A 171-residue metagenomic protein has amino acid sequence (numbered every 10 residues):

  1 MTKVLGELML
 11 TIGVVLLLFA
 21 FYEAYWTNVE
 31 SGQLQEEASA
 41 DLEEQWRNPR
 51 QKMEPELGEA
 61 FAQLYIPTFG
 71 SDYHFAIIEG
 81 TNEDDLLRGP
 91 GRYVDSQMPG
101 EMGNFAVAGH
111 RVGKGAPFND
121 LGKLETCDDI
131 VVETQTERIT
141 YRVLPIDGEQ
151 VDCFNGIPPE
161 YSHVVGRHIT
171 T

Functional and structural regions predicted by a protein language model:
M1-A40: N-terminal membrane-targeting segments
D41-F69: Short extracytoplasmic
G70, T81, D147-Q150: A generic structural motif
D72-A76, R138-T140: Short, mixed charged/polar active-site loops that provide acid/base catalysis or chelate metal/phosphate cofactors
H74-P90: Short Gly/aromatic-enriched secondary-structure transition segments
E79-E83, E101, E133: Long, low-complexity hydrophobic alpha-helices enriched in A/L/V/I and glycine
G89, D95, M102-F105, R111-T171: Extracytoplasmic/periplasmic soluble domains downstream of a signal peptide or transmembrane helix
